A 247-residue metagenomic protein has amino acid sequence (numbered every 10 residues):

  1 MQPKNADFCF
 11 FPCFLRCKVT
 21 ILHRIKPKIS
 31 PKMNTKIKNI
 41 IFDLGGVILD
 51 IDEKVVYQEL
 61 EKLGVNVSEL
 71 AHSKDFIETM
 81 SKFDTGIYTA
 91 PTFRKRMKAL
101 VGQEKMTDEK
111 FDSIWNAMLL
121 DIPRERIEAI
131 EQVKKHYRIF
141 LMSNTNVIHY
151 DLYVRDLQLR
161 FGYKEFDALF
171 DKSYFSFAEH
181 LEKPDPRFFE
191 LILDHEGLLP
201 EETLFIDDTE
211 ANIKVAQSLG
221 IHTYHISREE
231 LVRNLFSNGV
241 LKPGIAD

Functional and structural regions predicted by a protein language model:
M33-I37, V154-D247: Asp-based, Mg2+/Mn2+-dependent phosphohydrolase catalytic module
T35-R124, K135, H149-L152, N238: N-terminal helical cap/lid subdomain that shapes the substrate entry/recognition surface in HAD-like hydrolases
D43-G46, G86, V133, L141 (+2 more regions): Generic structural signal for small/hydrophobic residues in well-ordered secondary structure, especially within
V47-I48, E53-V55, T145-H149, E179-H180 (+2 more regions): Short, solvent-exposed loop/turn segments at secondary-structure junctions
I127-S173: Substrate-recognition/cap helix-loop segment adjacent to the acidic, metal-dependent catalytic center of Asp-based
